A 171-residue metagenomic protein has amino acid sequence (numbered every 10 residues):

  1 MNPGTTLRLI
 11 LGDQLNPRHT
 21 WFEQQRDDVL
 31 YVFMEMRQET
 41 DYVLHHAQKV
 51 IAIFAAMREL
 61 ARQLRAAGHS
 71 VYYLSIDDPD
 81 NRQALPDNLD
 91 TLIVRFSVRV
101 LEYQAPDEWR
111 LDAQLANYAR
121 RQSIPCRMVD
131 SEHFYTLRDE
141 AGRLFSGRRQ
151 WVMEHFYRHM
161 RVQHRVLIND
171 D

Functional and structural regions predicted by a protein language model:
M1-I76: N-terminal beta-strand-loop-alpha-helix module at the start of alpha/beta ligand-binding or catalytic domains
N16, E39, P79, W109 (+1 more regions): Surface-exposed, flexible loop/turn segments at secondary-structure boundaries
K49-A52, A56, N81, D107 (+1 more regions): Catalytic cores of large soluble enzymes that bind and process phosphate-bearing ligands
I76-D77, P106: Short strand-loop junctions, especially beta-strand C-caps/beta-turns that link beta-sheets to coils or alpha-helices
D77-Q83: Acidic-and-aromatic substrate-binding clefts and catalytic sites of carbohydrate-active enzymes
A84-D171: Beta-rich, aromatic/charged-enriched effector core domains that present basic-aromatic interfaces for binding
